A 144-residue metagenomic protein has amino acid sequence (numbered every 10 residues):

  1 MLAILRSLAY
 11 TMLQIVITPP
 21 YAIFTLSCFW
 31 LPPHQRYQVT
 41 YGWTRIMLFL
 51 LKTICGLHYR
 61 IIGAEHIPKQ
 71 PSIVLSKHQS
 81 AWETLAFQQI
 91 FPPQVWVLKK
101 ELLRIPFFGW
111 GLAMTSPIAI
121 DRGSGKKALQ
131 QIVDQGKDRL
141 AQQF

Functional and structural regions predicted by a protein language model:
M1-R60, W110-G111: A transmembrane-helix-recognition feature enriched in membrane-embedded lipid enzymes and envelope glyco-/phospholipid
I54, H58-F144: Soluble catalytic domains of membrane acyltransferases
